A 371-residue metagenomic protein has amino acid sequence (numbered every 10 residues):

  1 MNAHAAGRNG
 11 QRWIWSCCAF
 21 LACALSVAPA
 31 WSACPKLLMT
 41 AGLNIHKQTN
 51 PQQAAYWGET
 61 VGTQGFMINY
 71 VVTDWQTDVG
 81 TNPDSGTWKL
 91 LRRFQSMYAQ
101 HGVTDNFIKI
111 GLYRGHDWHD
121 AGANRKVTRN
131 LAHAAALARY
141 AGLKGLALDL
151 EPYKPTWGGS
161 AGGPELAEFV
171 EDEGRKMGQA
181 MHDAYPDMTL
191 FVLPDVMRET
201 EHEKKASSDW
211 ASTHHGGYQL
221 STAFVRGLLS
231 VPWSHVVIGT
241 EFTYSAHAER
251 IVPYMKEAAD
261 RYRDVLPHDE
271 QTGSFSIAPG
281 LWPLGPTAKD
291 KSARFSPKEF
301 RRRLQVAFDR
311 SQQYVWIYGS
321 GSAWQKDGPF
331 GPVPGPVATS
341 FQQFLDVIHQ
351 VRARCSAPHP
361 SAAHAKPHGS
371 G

Functional and structural regions predicted by a protein language model:
N2-C17: Bacterial N-terminal signal peptides that target proteins for export
S16-S26: Bacterial N-terminal signal peptides
W31-A365: Glycan-processing catalytic domains of CAZymes
K366-G371: Short, solvent-exposed mixed-charge patches
